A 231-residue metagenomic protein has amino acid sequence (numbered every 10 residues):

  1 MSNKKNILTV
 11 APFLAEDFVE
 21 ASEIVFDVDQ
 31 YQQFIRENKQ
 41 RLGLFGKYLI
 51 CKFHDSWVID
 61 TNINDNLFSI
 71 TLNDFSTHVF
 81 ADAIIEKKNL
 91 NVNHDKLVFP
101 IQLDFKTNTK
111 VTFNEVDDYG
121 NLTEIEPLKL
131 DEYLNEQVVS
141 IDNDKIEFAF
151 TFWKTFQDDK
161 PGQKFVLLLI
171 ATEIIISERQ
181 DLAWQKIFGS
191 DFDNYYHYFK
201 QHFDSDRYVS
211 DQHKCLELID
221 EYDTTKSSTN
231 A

Functional and structural regions predicted by a protein language model:
S2-A231: Surface-exposed, interaction-prone regions used to assemble/regulate multi-protein complexes
